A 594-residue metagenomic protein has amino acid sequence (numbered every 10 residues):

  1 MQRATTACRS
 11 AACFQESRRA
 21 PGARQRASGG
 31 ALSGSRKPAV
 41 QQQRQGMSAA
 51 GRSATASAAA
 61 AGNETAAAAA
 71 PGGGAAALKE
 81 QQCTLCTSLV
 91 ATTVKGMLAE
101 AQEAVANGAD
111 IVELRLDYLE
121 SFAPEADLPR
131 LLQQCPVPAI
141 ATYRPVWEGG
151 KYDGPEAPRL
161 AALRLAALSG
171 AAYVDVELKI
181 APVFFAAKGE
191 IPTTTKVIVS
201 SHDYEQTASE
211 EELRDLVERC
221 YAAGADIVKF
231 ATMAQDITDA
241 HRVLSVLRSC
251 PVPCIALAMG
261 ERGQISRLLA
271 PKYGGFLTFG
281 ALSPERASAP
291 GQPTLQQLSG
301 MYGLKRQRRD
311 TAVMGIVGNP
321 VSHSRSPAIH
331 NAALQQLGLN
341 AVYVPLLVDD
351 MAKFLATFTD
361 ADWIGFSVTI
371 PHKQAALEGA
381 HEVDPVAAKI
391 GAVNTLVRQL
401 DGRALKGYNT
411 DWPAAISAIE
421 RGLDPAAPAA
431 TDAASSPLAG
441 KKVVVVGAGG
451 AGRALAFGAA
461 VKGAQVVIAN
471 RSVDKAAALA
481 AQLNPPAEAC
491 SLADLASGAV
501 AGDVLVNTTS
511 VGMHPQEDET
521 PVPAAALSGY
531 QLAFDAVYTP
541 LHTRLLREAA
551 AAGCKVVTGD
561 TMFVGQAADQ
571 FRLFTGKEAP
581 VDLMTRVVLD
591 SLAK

Functional and structural regions predicted by a protein language model:
M1-S35, A39: N-terminal chloroplast transit peptides
C83-V105, I111-E211: Active-site beta->alpha loop and helix N-cap motifs at the rims of alpha/beta catalytic domains
L132, A139-F184, A376-L438: Glycine/small-residue-rich loop that forms an oxyanion/phosphate-binding "nest" at active or ligand-binding sites
K179-D310: Catalytic alpha/beta core domains of metabolic enzymes, predominantly
T311-P425: Phosphate/diphosphate ligand-binding glycine-rich loop within oxidoreductases
M314-P320, N409-W412, I419, L423 (+1 more regions): Glycine-rich adenosine-cofactor-binding loop
L423-P428, G440, L532, A536-K594: Adenosine-phosphate binding glycine-rich loop
N484-V556: Rossmann-like adenosine-cofactor binding region
